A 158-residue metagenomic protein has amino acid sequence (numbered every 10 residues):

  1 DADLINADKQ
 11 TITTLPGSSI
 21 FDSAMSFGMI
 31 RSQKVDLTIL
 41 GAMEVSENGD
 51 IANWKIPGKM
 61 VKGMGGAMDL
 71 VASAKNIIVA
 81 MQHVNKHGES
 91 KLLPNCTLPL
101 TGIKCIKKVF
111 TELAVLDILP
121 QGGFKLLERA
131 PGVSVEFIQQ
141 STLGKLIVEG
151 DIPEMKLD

Functional and structural regions predicted by a protein language model:
D1-L157: Conserved phosphate- and dinucleotide-binding cores of soluble alpha/beta proteins, encompassing both enzyme active
